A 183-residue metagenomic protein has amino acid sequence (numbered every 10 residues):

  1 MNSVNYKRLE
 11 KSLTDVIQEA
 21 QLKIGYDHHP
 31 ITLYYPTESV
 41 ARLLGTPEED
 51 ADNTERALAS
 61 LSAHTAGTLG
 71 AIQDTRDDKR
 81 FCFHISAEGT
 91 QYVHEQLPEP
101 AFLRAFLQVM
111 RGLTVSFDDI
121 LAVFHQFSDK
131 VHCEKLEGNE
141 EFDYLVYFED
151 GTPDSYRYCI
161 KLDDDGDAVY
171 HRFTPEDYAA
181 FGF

Functional and structural regions predicted by a protein language model:
M1-K23, P98-E99: Short alpha-helical segments that sit at the start of domains
N2-N5, G89, V93-R104, H132 (+3 more regions): Long, charge-rich, low-complexity intrinsically disordered regions
S12-V16, L103-K130: Short, non-transmembrane alpha-helical segments in secretory-pathway proteins
D27-Y35: Short basic-aromatic helix/loop recognition motifs at nucleic-acid and histone-peptide binding interfaces
I31, A41-G70: Charge-enriched amphipathic alpha-helical scaffolds
S39, L43-T46, T54-L58, F124-V169: Acidic, low-complexity, intrinsically disordered interaction modules
A63-E99: Charged low-complexity interaction tracts in eukaryotic proteins
D163-F183: A short, surface-exposed interaction/processing loop segment used at functional sites
